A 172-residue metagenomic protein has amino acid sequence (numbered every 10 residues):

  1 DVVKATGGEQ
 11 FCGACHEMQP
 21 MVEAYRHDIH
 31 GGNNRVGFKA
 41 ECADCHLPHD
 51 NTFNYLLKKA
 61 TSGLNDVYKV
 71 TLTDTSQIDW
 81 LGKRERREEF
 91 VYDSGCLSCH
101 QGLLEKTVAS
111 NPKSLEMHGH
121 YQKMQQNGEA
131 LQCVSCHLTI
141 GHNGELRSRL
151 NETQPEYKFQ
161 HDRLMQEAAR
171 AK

Functional and structural regions predicted by a protein language model:
D1-K172: Short sequence/structural segments immediately N-terminal
